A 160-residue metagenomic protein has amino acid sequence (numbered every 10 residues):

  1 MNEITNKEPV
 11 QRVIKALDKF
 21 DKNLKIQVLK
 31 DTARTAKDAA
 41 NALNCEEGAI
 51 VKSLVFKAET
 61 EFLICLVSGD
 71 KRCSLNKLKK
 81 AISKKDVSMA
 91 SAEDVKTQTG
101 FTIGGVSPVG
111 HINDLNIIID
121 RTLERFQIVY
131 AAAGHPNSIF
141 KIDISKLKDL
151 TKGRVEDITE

Functional and structural regions predicted by a protein language model:
M1-E160: Extended, low-hydrophobicity, polar/charged segments
